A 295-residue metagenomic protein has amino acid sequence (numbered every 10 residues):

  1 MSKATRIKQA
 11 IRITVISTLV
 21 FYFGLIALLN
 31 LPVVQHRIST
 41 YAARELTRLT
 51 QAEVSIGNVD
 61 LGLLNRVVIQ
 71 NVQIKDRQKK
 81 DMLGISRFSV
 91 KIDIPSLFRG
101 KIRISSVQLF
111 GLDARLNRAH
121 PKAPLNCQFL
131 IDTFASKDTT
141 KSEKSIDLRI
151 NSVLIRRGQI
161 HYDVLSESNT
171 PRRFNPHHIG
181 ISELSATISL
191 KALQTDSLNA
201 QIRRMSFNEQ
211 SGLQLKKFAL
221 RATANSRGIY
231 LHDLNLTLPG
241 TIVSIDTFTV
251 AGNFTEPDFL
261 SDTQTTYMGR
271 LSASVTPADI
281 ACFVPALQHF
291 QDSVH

Functional and structural regions predicted by a protein language model:
M1-L49: N-terminal type II signal-anchor transmembrane helix that functions as the membrane-insertion/stop-transfer segment
S2-A4, A52, N71-Q194, L213 (+2 more regions): Secondary-structure transition motifs
R48-N71: Short extracytoplasmic
V59-D60, K191, L220-T223: Short, exposed beta-strand/loop patches in secreted or surface proteins that constitute
L64-N65, Q194, T223-G228: Short, solvent-exposed coil/turn segments at beta-strand boundaries
I202-M205, I229-N235: Transmembrane beta-strand segments that form the barrel wall of outer-membrane beta-barrel proteins
L215-A219, I229: Transmembrane beta-barrel architecture of outer membranes
S226-Y230, I242-V243: Coil-to-beta-strand transition motifs
